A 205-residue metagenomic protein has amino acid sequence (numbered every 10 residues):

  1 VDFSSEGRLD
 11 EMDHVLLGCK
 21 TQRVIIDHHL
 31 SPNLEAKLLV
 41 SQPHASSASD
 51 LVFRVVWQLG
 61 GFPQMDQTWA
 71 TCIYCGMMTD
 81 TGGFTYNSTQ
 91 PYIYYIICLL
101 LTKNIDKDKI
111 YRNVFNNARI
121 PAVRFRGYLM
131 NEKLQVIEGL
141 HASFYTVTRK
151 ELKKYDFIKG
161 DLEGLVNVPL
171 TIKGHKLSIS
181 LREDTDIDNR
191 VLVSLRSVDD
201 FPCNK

Functional and structural regions predicted by a protein language model:
V1-D2, D27, G76, T146-T148 (+1 more regions): Short beta-strand segments
V1-L38: Active-site cofactor/cluster-binding pocket
E6, S31-P32, T79, R149-L152: A short, flexible beta-alpha/helix-coil linker loop
M12-L16, L38-S41, P91-Y92, V193-L195: Short, glycine/charged-enriched secondary-structure capping and boundary segments
Q22-I26, L38-S41, S143, L177-L181: Hydrophobic/aromatic beta-strand patches that form the interior of the parallel beta-sheet core in alpha/beta enzyme
H28-I96: Short alpha-helices
H28-S31, F201-K205: Short, glycine/polar-rich helix-capping loops at beta-to-alpha or helix-loop-helix junctions that flank or form
T81-N204: Hydrophobic helix-and-loop "lid/oligomerization" segment in the mid-to-C-terminal part of catalytic domains
